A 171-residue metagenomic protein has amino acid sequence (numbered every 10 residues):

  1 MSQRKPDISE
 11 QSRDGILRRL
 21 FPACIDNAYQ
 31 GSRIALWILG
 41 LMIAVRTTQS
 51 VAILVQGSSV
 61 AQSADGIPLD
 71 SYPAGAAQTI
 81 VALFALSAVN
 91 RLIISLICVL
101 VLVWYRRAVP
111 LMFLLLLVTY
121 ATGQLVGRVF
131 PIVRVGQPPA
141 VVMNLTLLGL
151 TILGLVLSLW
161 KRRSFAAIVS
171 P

Functional and structural regions predicted by a protein language model:
M1-A28: Short, Lys/Arg-rich, polar N-terminal cytosolic tail immediately upstream of the first transmembrane signal-anchor
L20-I34, G75-A85, V103-R107, R134-P138: Juxtamembrane loop-transmembrane helix junctions in multi-pass integral membrane proteins, especially the extracellular
Q30-S59: N-terminal signal-anchor transmembrane alpha helix
V45-T48, L117-G127: Aromatic-anchored segments of alpha-helical transmembrane domains
A64-V99: Core segments of alpha-helical transmembrane spans in multipass integral membrane proteins
G66-I67, V133-T146: Non-cytosolic membrane-interface motifs at loop->transmembrane helix junctions
L100-Y120: Cytoplasmic juxtamembrane regions at transmembrane-helix boundaries
G149-V169: Membrane-water interface at the C-terminal end of transmembrane alpha helices
